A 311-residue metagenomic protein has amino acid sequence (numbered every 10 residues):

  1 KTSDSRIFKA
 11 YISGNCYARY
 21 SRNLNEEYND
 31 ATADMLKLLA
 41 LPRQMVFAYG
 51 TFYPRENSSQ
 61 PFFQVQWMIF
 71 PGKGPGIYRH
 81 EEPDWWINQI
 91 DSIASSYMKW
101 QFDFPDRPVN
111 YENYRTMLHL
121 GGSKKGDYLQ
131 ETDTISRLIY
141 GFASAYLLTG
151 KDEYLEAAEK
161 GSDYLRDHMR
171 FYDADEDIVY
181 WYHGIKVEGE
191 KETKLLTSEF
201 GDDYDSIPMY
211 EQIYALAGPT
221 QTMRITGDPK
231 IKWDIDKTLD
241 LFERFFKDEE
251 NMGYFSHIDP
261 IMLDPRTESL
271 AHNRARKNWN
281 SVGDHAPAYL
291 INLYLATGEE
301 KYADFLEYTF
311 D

Functional and structural regions predicted by a protein language model:
K1, Q44-R55, Q212-I231, Y302: Extended amphipathic secondary-structure runs
K1-Y28: OB-fold (S1/OB) nucleic-acid-binding surfaces
S5, G14, L36-D133, K160 (+3 more regions): Low-complexity, Ser/Thr/Pro/Gly-enriched N-terminal "stalk/linker" regions
N29-L36: Short alpha-helix capping/helix-loop boundary micro-motifs
P75-H80, R137-D152, Y214-D228, H285-E300: Well-ordered alpha-helical scaffold segments within catalytic/enzyme domains
R79-M98, I139, L155-M169, L216 (+3 more regions): Hydrophobic core segments within long, regular secondary-structure runs in both alpha- and beta-rich folds
E112-Q130, D152-D284, L293: Extended ligand-binding groove/face enriched in aromatic
R276-K277, S281, G298-D311: Long, internal scaffold/assembly segments composed of regular secondary structure
